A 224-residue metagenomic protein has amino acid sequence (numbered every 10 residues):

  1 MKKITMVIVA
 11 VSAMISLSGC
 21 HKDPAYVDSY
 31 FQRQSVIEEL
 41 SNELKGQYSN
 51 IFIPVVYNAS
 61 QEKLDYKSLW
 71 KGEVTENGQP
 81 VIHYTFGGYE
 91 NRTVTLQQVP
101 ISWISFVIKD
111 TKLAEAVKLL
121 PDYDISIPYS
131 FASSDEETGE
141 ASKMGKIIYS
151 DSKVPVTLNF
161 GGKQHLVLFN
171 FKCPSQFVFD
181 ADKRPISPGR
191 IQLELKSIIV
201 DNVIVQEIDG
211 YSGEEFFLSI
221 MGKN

Functional and structural regions predicted by a protein language model:
M1-I4, G19: Positively charged n-region of N-terminal signal peptides that target proteins for export
I4-M14: Sec-dependent N-terminal signal peptides
A13-N42: Bacterial Sec-dependent N-terminal signal peptides
F31-N224: First exposed extracellular module after export/assembly in secreted or surface-exposed proteins
